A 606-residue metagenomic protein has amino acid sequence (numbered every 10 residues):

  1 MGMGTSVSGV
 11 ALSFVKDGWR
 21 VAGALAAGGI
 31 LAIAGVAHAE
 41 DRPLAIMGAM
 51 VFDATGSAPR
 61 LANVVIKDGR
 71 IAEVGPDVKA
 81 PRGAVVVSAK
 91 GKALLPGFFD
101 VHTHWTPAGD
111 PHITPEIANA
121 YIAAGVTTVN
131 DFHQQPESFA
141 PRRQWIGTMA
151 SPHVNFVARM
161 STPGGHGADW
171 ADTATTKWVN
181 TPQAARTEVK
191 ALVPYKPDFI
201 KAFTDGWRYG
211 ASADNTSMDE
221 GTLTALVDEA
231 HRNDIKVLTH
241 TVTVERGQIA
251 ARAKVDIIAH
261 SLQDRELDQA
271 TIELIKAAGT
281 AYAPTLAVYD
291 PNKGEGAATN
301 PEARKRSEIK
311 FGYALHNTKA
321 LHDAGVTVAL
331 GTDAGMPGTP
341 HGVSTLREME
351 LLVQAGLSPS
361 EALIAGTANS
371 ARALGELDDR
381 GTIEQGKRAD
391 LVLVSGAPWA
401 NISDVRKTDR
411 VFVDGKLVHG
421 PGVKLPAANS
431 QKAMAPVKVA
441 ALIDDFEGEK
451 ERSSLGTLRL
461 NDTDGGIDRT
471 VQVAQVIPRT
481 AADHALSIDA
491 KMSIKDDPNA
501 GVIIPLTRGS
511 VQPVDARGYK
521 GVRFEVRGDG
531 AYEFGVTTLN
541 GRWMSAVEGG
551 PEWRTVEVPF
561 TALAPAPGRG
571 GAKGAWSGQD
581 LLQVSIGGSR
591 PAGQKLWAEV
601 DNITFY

Functional and structural regions predicted by a protein language model:
M1-D17: N-terminal secretory signal peptides that target proteins for export/translocation
A22-I33: Bacterial N-terminal signal peptides
V51, T55-L95: Histidine-rich, glycine-flanked metal-binding segment
A89, A93-L94, F98-V101, I113-V237 (+2 more regions): Divalent-metal coordination cores built from histidine and acidic residues
G210-G312, A329, A334-M336, A355-S358 (+3 more regions): Active-site core of metal-dependent hydrolases
R232, F311-A397: His/Asp/Glu-enriched, well-ordered alpha-helical/loop segment that forms or immediately abuts the divalent-metal
Q385-A428: C-terminal cap of metal-dependent C-N hydrolases
N429-Y606: Beta-rich carbohydrate-recognition modules and glycan-binding surfaces
